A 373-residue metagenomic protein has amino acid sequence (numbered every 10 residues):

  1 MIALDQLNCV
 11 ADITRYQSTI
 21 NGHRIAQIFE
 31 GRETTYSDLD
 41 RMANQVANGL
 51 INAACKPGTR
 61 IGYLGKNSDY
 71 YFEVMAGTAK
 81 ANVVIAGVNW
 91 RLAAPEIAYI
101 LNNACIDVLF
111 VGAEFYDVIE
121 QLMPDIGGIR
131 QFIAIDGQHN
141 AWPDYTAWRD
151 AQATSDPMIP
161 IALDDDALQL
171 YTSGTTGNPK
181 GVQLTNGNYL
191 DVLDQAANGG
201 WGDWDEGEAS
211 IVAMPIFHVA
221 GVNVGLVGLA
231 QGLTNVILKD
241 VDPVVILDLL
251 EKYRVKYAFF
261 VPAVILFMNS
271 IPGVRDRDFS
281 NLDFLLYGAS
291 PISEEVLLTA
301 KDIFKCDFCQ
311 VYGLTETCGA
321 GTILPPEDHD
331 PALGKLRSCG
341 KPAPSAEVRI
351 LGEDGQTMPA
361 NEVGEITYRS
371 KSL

Functional and structural regions predicted by a protein language model:
M1-N8, W142-D166: Flexible, low-complexity linker/hinge segments
I2-L7, H23-S68, F72-A76, A93-A98 (+1 more regions): Conserved AMP-binding/adenylate-forming core of the ANL superfamily
L50-C55, T59, A153-D164, Q169-I211 (+3 more regions): Conserved adenylate-forming
N52-A53, A76, K80-W148: Structural core segment of the AMP-binding/adenylate-forming
T59-R60, K66-A94, N102-V108, E206-A209 (+3 more regions): A short helix-loop-beta submotif of the ANL/AMP-binding
L190-A209, F217-K256, S270-I271: Conserved AMP-binding/adenylation subdomain of ANL enzymes
A230, V255-F260, N269-L333, E347 (+1 more regions): Gly/Ser/Thr-rich phosphate-binding loop
E347-Y368: Conserved beta-loop-beta connector loops within the AMP-binding
